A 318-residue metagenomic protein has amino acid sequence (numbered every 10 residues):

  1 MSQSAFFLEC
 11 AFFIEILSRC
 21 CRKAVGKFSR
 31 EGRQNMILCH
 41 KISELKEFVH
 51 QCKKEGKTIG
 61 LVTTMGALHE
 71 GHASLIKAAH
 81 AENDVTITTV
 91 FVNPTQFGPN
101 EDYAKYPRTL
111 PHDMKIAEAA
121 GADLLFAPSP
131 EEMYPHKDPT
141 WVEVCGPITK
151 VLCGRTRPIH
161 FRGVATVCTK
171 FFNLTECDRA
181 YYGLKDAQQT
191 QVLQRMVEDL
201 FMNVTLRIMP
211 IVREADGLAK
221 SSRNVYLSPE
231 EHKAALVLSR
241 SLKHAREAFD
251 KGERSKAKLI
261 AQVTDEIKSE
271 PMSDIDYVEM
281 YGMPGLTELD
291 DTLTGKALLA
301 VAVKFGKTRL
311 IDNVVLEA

Functional and structural regions predicted by a protein language model:
F7, G26, I76: Alpha-helical and His/Cys-centered functional microenvironments
C10, C20-C21: Cysteine-centered motifs
S29-G32, I37-M272, Y281-G285, V315: Nucleotidyltransferase catalytic core that binds NTPs
Q262-A318: Phosphate/ribose-recognition catalytic cores of enzymes acting on nucleotide-derived substrates
